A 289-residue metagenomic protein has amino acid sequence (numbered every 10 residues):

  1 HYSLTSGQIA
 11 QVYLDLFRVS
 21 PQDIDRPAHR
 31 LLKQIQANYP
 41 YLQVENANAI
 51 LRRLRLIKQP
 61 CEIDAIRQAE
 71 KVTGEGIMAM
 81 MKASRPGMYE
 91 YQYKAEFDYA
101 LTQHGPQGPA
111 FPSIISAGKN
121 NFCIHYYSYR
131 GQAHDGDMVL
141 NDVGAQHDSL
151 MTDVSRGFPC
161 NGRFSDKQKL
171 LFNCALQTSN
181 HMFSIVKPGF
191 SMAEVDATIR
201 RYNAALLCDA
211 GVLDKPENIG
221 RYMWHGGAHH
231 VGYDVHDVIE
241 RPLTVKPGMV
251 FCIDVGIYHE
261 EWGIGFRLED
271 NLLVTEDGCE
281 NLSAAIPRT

Functional and structural regions predicted by a protein language model:
H1-T289: Active-site neighborhoods and metal-handling regions in enzymes and metal-associated proteins
